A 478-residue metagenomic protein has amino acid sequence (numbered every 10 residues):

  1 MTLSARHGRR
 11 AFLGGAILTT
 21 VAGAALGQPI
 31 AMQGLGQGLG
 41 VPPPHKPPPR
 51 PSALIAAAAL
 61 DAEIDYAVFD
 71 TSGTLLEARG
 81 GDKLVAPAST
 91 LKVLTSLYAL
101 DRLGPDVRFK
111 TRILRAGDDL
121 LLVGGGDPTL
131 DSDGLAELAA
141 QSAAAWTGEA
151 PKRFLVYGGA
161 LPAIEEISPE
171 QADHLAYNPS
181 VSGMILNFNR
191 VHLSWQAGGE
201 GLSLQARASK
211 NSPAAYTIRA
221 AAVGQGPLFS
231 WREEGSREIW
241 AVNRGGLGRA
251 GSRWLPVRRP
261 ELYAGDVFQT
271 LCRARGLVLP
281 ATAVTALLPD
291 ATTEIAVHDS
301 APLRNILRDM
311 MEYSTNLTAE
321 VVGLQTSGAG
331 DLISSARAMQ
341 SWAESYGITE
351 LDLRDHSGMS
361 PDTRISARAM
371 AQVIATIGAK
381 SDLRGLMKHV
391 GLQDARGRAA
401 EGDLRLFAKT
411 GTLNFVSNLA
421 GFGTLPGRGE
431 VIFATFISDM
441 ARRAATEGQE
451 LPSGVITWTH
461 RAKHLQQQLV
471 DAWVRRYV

Functional and structural regions predicted by a protein language model:
M1-T20: N-terminal secretory signal peptides and thylakoid transit peptides that target proteins across membranes
I30-A86, L103-D106, Q141-G148: Beta-lactamase-like hydrolase cores
A58, Y98-V107, G124-G126, S142-W146 (+11 more regions): Sec/Tat-exported extracytoplasmic proteins
E63-D65, G117-R190, G198-L202, T326-A369: Mid-domain, small-residue-enriched loop/turn segments at the edges of structured enzyme/sensor domains
P87-P105, M184, V267-C272, M310 (+1 more regions): Active-site SXXK
D101-G117, P280-T285, L383-R384: Short, well-structured active-site flanking segments
R219-R384: A small/polar active-site loop signature that marks catalytic segments
G323, S327-V478: Small-residue-rich helix-loop
